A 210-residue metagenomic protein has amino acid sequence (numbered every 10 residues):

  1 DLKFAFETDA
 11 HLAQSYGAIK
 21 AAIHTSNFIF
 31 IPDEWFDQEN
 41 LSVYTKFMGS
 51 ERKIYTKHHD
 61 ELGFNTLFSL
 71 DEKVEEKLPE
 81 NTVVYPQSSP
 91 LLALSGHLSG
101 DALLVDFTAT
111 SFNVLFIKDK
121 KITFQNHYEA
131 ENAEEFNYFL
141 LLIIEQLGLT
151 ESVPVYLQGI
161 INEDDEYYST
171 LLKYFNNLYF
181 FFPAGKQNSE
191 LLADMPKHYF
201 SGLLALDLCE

Functional and structural regions predicted by a protein language model:
L2-S95, K186-Q187: Active-site neighborhood for divalent-cation/phosphate handling
A13-S15, T56-T150: Small-residue (GG/TT-enriched) beta-loop-alpha framework at ligand/catalytic clefts
A22, V105, L157-Q158: Short hydrophobic segments within beta-strands
S26-F28, A109-S111, N162: Gly/Ser/Thr-rich loops at beta-strand to alpha-helix junctions that form or flank small-molecule/cofactor-binding
F30-P32, Q125, E166: Generic domain-boundary/flexible-linker signal
D33, I117, P183: Surface loops and adjacent helix of pleckstrin homology
H127-L206: Accessory, usually C-terminal, subdomains that scaffold auxiliary metal cofactors
C209-E210: Short acidic DE-rich linear segments
